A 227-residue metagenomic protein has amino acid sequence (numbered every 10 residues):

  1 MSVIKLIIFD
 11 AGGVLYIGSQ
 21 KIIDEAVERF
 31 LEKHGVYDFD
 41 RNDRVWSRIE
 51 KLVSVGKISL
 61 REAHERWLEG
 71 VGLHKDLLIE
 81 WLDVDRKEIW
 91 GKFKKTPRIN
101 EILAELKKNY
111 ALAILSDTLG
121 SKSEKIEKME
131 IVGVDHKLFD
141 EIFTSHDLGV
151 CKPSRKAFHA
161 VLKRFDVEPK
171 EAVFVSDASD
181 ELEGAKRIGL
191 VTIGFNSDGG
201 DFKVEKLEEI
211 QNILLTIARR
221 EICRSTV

Functional and structural regions predicted by a protein language model:
M1-F9, A104, L119-G120, I126-V227: Asp-based, Mg2+/Mn2+-dependent phosphohydrolase catalytic module
S2-P97, E101, K108: N-terminal helical cap/lid subdomain that shapes the substrate entry/recognition surface in HAD-like hydrolases
S19-D24, K122-K128: Short, flexible/disordered intra-domain loops and linkers
G35-D38, K75, Y110, K137-L138 (+2 more regions): Secondary-structure boundary/capping signal
E101, A113, K156: Active-site phosphate/pyrophosphate-handling residues
N109, S121: Mid-sequence acidic-hydrophobic segments that form the walls of catalytic/ligand-binding cavities or oligomerization
A111-L112, V191: Residue-level detector of anion-binding/catalytic polar loops
S116: Conserved phosphate-coupling serine/threonine residues in phosphotransfer and NTP-handling enzymes
